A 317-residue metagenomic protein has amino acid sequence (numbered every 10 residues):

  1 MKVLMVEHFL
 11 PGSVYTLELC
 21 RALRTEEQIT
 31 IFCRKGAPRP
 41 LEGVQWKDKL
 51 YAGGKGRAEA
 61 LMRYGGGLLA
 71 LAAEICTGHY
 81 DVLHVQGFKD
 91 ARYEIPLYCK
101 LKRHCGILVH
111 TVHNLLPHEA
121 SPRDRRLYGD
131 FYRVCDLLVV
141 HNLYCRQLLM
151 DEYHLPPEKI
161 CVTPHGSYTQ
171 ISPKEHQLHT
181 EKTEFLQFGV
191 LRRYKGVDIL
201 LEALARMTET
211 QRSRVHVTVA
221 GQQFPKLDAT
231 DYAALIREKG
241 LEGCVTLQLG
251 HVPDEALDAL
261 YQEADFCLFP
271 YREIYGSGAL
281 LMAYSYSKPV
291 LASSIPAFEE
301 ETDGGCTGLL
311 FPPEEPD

Functional and structural regions predicted by a protein language model:
M1-P38, G78, I295: N-terminal subdomain of nucleotide-sugar transferases
L4-E7, L71-R92, I107-V109, F266-F269: Short N-terminal targeting/anchoring amphipathic segment
G36-A37, H216-T230, G250: Glycosyltransferase donor-sugar binding loop
R133-D151, L155-I171: Donor nucleotide-sugar binding/catalytic pocket of nucleotide-sugar-dependent glycosyltransferases
L178-K195, L201-L204, V217-A220: Conserved donor-binding/catalytic core segment of Leloir-type glycosyltransferases
T230-H251: Nucleotide-activated donor-binding/catalytic signature segment of Leloir-type glycosyltransferases, i.e., the conserved
A259-Y275, K288: Acidic donor-binding loop of glycosyltransferase active sites
G304-G305, L309-P316: Conserved acidic donor-binding segment of nucleotide-sugar-dependent glycosyltransferases
